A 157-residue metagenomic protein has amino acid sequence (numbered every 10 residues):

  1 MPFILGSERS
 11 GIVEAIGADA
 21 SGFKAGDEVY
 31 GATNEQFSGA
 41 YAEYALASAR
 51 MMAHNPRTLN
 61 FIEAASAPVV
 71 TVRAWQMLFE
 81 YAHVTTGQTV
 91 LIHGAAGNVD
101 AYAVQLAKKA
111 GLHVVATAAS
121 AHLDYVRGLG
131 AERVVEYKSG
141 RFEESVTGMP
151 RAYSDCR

Functional and structural regions predicted by a protein language model:
M1-Q36: Glycine-rich beta-strand-centered segment in the early N-terminal region that forms part of a ligand/cofactor-binding
I16, N55-T58: Residue-level recognition of beta-strand microenvironments
Q36-A49: A structural motif shared across PLP-dependent enzymes of the aminotransferase-like
A65-S139: Mid-domain Rossmann-like dinucleotide-binding core that forms the NAD(H)/NADP(H) cofactor-binding site
K138-R151: Short amphipathic alpha-helix with an adjacent loop that forms part of the alpha/beta core around
